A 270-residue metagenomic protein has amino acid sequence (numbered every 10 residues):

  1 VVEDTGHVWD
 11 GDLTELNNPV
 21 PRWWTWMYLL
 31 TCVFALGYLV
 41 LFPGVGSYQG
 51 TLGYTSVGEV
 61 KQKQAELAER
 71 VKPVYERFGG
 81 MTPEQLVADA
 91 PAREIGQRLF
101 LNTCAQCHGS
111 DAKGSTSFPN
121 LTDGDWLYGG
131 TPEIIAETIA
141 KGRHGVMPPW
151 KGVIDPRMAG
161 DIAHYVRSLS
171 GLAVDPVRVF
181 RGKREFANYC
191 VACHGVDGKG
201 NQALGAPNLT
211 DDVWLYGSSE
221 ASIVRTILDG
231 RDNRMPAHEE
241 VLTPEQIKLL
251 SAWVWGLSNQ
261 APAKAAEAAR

Functional and structural regions predicted by a protein language model:
V1-A88, S110, Y128-I134, P149-V166 (+1 more regions): Periplasmic c-type cytochrome electron-transfer domains
F34, F42, Y75-F78, F100 (+3 more regions): Phenylalanine-focused residue identity feature
G46, Q106, G145, L172-A173 (+3 more regions): Generic macromolecular interface patches on structured domains
G53-E59, A263-R270: Extracytoplasmic/periplasmic copper-protein system
R77-G79, E94, P119-N120, A206-N208: N-terminal start-of-chain detector that recognizes signal peptides and the immediate post-cleavage beginning
A88-K113, D123, G129-G130, A136-K141 (+5 more regions): Sequence/structural segment immediately N-terminal to covalent heme-attachment motifs in c-type and related
T116, T122-G171, D197, N201-N259: Extracytoplasmic electron-transfer domains, predominantly the class I c-type cytochrome c fold
